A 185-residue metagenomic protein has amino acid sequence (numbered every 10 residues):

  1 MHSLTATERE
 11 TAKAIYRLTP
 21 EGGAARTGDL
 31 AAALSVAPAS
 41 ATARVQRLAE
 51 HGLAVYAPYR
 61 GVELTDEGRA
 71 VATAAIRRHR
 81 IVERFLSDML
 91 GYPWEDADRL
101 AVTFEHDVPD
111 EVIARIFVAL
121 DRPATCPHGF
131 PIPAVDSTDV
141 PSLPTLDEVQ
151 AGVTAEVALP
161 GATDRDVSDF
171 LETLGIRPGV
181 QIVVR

Functional and structural regions predicted by a protein language model:
M1-A12: Short alpha-helical segments that sit at the start of domains
E21-A31, V157: Short acidic, hydrophobic short linear motifs in intrinsically disordered regions
A39: Key DNA-contact positions within bacterial/archaeal DNA-binding proteins
V45-Q46: Short, hydrophobic-biased segments on the C-terminal half of alpha helices that form "recognition helices"
A49-A57: A short, conserved structural fragment
R60-H79: Basic, amphipathic "hinge/linker" alpha-helix immediately C-terminal to the N-terminal HTH DNA-binding motif
E105-R185: Mid-protein regulatory/catalytic core that forms ligand/cofactor-binding pockets and protein-protein interaction
